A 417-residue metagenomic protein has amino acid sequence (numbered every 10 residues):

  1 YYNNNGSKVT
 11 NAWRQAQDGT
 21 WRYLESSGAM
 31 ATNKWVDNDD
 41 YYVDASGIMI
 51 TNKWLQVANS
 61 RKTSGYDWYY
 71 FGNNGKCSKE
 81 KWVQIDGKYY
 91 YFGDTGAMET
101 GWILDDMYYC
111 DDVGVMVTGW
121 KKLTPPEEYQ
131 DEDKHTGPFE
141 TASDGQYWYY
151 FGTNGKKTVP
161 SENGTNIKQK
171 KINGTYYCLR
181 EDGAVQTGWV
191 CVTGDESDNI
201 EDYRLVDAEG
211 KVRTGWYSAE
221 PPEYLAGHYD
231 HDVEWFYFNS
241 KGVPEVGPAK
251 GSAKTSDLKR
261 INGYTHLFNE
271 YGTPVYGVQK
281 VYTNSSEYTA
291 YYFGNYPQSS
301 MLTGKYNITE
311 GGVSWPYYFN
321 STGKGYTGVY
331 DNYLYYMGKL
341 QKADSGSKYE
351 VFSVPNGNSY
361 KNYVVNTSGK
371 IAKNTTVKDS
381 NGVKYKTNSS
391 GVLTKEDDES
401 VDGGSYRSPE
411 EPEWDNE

Functional and structural regions predicted by a protein language model:
Y1-E417: Extracellular adhesion/carbohydrate-binding repeat motifs centered on closely spaced tryptophans
